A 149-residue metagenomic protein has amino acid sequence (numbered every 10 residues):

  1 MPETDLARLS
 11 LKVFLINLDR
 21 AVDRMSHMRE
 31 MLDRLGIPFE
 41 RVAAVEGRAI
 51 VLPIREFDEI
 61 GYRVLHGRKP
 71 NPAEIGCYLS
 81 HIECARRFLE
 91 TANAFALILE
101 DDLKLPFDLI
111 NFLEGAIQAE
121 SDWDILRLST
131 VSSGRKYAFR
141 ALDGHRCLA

Functional and structural regions predicted by a protein language model:
M1-L99, L103-A149: An acidic/histidine-cluster motif and surrounding catalytic segment that typifies divalent-metal-assisted enzyme active
